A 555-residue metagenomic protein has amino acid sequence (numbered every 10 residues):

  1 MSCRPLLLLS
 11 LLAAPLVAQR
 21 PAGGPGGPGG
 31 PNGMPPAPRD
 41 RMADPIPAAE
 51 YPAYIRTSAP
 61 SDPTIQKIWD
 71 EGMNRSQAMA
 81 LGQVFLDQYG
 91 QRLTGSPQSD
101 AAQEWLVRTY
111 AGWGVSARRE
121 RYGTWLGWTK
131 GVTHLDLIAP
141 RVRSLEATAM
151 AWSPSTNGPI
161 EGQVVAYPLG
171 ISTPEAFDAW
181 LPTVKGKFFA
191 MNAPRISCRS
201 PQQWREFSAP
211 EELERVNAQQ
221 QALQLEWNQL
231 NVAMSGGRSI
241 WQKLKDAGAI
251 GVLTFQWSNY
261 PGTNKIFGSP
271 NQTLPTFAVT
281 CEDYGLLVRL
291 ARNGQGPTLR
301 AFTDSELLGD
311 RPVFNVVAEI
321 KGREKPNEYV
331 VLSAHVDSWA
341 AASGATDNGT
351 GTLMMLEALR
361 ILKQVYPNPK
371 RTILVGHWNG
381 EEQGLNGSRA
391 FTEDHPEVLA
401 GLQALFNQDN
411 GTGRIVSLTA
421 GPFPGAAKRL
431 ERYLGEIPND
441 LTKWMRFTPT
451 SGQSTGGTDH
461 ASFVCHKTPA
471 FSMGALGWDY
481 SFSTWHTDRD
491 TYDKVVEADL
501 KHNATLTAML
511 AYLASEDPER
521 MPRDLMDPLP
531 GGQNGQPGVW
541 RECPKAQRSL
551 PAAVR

Functional and structural regions predicted by a protein language model:
A18-D44, Q533-N534, R541, K545-R548 (+1 more regions): Disordered, low-complexity segments in secreted/periplasmic proteins that are enriched in proline
G29, G33-S61, Q83, D87-Q221: Noncatalytic luminal/extracellular "stalk/propeptide" segments of secretory-pathway proteins
R56-S96, Y122, V132, N259 (+6 more regions): N-terminal capping segment at the start of a domain
D62-T64, R143-E146, W152-D178, G268-A345 (+1 more regions): Soluble metallo-hydrolase cores and metallopeptidase-like ectodomains found primarily in the secretory/periplasmic
P63, N74-S99, R108-S116, L181 (+4 more regions): Catalytic-core environment of secreted peptidases
I65-M73, D87-Q98, A151, G162-G170 (+10 more regions): Second-shell loop/turn segments in exported
P140-S144, N157-V164, P182, G186 (+5 more regions): Metal-dependent peptidase/peptidase-like ectodomains
P275-V279, R289, R360, Y480-R555: His/Asp/Glu-rich mid-to-C-terminal helical/loop segments that flank catalytic regions of hydrolases
